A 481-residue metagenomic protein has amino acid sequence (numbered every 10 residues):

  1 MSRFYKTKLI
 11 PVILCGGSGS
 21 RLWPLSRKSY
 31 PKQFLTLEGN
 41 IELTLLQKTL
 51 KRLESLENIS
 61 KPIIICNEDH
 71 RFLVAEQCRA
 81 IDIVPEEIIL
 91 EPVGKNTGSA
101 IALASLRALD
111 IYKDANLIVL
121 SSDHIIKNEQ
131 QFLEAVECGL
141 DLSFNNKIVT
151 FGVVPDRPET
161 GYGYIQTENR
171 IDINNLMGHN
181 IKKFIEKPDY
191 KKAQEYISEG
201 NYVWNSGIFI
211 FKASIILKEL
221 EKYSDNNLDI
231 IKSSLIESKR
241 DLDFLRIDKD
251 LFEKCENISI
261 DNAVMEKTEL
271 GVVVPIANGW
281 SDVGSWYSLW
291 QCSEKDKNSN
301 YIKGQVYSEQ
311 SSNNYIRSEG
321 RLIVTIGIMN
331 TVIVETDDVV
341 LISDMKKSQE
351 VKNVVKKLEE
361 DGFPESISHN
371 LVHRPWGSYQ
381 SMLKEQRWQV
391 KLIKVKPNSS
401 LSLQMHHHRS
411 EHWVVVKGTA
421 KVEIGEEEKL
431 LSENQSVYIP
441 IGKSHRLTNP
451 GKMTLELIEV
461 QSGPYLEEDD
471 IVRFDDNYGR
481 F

Functional and structural regions predicted by a protein language model:
S2-K8, S214-Y438, H445-P450, P464-L466 (+1 more regions): Left-handed beta-helix
S2-L14, R21-K28, E38-S121, I125-Q130 (+1 more regions): Conserved N-terminal catalytic core of the sugar/cofactor nucleotidyltransferase
I13-C15, I65, I118-S121, T150-V154 (+2 more regions): Short beta-strand segments
R79, I83-I171, L176, I210 (+3 more regions): Conserved beta-loop-beta/alpha segment of the NTase-like Rossmann-fold superfamily that binds/positions NTPs
L117, K182, I208-F209, S281 (+2 more regions): A residue-level structural signature of the nucleotidyltransferase/glycosyltransferase Rossmann-like core
E168-V203: A short, charged helix-loop
Y202-K212: Short loop-to-beta-strand entry elements in the cores of soluble alpha/beta enzymes
L457: Noncatalytic nucleic-acid binding interfaces
